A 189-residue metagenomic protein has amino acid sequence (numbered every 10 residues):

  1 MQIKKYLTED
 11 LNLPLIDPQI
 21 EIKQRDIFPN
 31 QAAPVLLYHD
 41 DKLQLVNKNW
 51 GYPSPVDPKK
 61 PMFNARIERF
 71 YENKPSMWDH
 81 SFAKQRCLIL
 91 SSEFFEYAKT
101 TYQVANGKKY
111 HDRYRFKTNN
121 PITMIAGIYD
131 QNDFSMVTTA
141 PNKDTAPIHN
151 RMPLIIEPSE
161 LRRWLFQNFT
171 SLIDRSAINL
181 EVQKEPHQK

Functional and structural regions predicted by a protein language model:
M1-K189: Short linear sequence motif anchored by a di-proline
